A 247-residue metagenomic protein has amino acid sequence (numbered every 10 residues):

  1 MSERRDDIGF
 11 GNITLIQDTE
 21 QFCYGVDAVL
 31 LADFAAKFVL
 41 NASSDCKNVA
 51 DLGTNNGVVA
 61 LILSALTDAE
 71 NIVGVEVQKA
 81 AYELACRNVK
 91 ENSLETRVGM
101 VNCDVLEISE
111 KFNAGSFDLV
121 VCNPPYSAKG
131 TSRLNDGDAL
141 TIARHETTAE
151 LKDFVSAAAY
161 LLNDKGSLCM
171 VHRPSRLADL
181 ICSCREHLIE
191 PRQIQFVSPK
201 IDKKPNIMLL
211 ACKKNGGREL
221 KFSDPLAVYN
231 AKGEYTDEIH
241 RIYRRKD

Functional and structural regions predicted by a protein language model:
S2-F38: Class I SAM-dependent transferase core
I16, G99-V101, R192-Q195: General small-molecule cofactor/ligand-binding pocket signal
E20, T148-P205: Conserved Class I SAM-dependent methyltransferase catalytic core
L31, N123, F154, C212: Residue-level signal for inorganic ion chemistry
D33-R133: Conserved SAM/SAH cofactor-binding pocket of Class I
P124-D153: Mobile active-site "lid"/loop adjacent to the S-adenosyl-L-methionine
D202-D247: SAM/dcSAM-binding transferase cores
